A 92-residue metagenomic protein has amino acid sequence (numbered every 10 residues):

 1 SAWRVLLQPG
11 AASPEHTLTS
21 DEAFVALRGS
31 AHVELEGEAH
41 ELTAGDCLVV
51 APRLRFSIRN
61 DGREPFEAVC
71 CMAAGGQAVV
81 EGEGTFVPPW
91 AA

Functional and structural regions predicted by a protein language model:
S1-E15, S20, A73: A short glycine-rich, His/Asp/Glu-containing loop-to-beta-strand
V5, S57-A92: Double-stranded beta-helix
L6, V25, E34, V49 (+2 more regions): Conserved beta-strand segments that form the floor/walls of ligand-binding pockets within enzyme and binding domains
Q8, L18-T19, A26, A51 (+1 more regions): A short, compositionally biased micro-patch
P14-E15, V33-E34, V50, F56-R63: Short beta-strand His + acidic residue motifs that chelate non-heme Fe in jelly-roll/DSBH and cupin folds
T19-A31, E36: Glycine- and acidic-residue-biased ligand/ion/polar-headgroup-sensing regions
G37-R53: Short acidic-glycine-tyrosine-enriched beta hairpin
